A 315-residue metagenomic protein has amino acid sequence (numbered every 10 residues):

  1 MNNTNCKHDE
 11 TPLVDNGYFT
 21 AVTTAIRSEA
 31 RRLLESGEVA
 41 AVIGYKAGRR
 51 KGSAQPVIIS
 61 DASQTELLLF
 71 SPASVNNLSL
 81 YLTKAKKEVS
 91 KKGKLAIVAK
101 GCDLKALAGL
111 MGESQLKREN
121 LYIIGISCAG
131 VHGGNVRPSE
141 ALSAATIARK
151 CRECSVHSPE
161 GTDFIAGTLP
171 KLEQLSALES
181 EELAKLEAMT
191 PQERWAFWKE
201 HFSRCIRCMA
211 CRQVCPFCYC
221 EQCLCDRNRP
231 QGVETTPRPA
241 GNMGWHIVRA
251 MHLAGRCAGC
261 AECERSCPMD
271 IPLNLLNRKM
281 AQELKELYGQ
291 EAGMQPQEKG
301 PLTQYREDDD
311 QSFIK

Functional and structural regions predicted by a protein language model:
M1-W198, P216: Iron-sulfur-associated redox domains of electron-transfer enzymes in respiratory and anaerobic energy metabolism
R27-S28, K199, M209, M251: Residue-level marker for well-ordered alpha-helical positions
D103, C211, C263: A generic "binding-loop/recognition-motif" signal
M111-S114, C205, E283: Alpha-helix boundary/capping residues
C154, C208, C260: Short Cys/His-rich metal-coordination motifs, predominantly Zn2+-binding knuckles/fingers
L178-S203, F217-K315: Ferredoxin-type iron-sulfur electron-transfer modules in oxidoreductases and energy-metabolism complexes
C208-P216: Oxyanion-binding "anion nests"
